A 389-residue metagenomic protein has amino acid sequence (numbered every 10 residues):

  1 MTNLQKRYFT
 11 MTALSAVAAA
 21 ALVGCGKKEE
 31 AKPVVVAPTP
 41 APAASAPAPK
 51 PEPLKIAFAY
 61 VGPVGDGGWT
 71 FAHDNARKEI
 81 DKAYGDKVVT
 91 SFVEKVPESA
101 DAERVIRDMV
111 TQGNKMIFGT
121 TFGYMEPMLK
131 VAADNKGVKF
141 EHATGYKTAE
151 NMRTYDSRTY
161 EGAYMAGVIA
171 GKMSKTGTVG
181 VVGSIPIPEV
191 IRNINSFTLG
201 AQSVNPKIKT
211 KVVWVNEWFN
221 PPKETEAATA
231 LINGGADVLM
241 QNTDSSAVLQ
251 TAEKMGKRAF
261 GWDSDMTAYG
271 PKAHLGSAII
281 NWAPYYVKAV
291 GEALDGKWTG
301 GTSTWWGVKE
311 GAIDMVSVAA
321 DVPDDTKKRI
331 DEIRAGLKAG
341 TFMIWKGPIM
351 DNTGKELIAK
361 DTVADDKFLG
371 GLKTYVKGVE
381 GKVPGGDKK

Functional and structural regions predicted by a protein language model:
M1-Q5: N-terminal secretory signal peptides that target proteins for export/translocation
K6-T10: N-terminal export leaders
A13-A19: Hydrophobic helical h-region of N-terminal Sec-dependent signal peptides in bacterial secretory/periplasmic proteins
C25-K28: Bacterial signal peptide processing site
P33-K389: A residue-level marker of the well-folded mature domains of exported/periplasmic proteins
